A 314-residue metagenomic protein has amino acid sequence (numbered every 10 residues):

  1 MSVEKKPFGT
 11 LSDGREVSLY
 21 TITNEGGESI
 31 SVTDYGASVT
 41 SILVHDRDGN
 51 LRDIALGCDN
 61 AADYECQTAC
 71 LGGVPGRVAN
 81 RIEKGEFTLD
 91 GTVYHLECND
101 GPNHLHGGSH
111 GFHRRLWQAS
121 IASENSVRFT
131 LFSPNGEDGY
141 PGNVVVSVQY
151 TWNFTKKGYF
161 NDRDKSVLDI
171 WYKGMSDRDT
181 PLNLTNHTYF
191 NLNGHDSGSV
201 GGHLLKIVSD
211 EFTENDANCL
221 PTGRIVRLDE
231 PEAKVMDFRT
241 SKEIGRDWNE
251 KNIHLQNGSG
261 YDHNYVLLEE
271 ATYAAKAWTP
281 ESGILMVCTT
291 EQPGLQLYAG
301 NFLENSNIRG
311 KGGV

Functional and structural regions predicted by a protein language model:
M1-V314: An exposed, glycine/acidic-rich loop-and-rim segment of catalytic or binding clefts
